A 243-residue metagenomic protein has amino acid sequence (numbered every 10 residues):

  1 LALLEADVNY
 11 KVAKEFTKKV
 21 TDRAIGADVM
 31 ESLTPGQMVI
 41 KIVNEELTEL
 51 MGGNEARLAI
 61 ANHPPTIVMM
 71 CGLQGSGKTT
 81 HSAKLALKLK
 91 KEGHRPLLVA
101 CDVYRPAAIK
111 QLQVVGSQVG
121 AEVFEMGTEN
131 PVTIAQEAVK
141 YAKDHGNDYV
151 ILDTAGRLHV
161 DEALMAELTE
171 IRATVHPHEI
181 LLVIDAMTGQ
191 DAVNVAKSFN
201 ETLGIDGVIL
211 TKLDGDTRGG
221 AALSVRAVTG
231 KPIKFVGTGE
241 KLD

Functional and structural regions predicted by a protein language model:
L1-C101, A108-T128, I134-T154: Primarily NTPase-proximal linker/entry elements flanking Walker-type ATP/GTP-binding cores
M30, A59-A61, Q74, Y104-R105 (+4 more regions): Generic, ordered loop/turn and secondary-structure boundary motif
L33, N62-P64, C71, A108 (+7 more regions): Solvent-exposed, flexible loop/coil residues
S76, Y104-P106, P131-V132, G156-V160 (+2 more regions): Short, small-residue-enriched loops and turns at beta-alpha junctions that line or gate enzyme active sites
A138-V139, N147, H159, A166-A173 (+1 more regions): Conserved phosphate-handling catalytic cores of large alpha/beta enzymes
